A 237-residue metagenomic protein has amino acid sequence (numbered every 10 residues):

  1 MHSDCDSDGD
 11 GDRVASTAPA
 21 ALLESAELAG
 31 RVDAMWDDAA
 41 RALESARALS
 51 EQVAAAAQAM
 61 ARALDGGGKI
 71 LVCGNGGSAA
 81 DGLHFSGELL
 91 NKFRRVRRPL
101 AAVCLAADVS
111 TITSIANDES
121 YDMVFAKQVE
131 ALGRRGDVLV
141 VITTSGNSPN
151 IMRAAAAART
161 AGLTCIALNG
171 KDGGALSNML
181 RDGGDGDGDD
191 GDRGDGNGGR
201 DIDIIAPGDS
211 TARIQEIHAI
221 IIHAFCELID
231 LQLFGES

Functional and structural regions predicted by a protein language model:
M1-D6, D12-A48: Generic N-terminal amphipathic, Lys/Arg-enriched alpha-helix
S45-G66: A short, well-structured juxtamembrane/interface segment
L49-A55, P99, G235-S237: Flexible, glycine/charged-enriched surface loops at secondary-structure junctions
G66-G67, R135: Structured helix-beta-strand junction loops
I70-L71, C165: Hydrophobic beta-strand scaffold residues
S78-G235: Glycine-rich phosphate-binding loops that contact phosphosugars or nucleotide phosphates
